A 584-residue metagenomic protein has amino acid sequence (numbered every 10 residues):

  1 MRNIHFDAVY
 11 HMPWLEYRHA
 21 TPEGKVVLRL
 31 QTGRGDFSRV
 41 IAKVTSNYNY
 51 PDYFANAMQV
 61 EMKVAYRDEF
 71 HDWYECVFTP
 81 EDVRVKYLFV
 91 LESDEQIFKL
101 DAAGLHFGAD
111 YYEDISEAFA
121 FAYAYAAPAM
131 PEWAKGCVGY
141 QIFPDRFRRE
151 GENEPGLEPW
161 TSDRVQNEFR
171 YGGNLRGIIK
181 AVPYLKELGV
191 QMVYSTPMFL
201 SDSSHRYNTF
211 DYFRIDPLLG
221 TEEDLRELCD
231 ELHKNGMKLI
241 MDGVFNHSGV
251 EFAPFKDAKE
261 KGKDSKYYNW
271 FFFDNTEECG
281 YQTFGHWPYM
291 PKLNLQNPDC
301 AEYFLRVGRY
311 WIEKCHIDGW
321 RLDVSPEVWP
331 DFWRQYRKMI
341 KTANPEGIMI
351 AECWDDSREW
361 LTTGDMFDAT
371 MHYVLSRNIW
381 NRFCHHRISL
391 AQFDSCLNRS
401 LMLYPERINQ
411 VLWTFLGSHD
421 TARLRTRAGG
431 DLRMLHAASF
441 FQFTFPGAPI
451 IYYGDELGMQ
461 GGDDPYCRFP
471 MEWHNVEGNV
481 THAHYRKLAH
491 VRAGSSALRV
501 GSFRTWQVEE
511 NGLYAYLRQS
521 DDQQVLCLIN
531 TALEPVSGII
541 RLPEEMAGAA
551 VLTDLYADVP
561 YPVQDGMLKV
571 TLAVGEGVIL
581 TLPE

Functional and structural regions predicted by a protein language model:
M1-K25, R29, N49-G139, R149-V165 (+1 more regions): The feature marks proteins involved in alpha-glucan
L15-Y17, V26-R29, W506-E545: Carbohydrate-binding surface patches
L30, I142, L185, S195 (+12 more regions): Conserved, mostly hydrophobic/aromatic
R34, Q564-E584: C-terminal beta-strand-rich structural cap/linker in extracellular carbohydrate-active enzymes
F37-N49, Y53, Y87, P535-A557: Beta-strand-rich binding/interaction modules
C137-G139, F143-Q191, M198-K314, Y336-N344 (+1 more regions): Substrate-binding/active-site clefts of carbohydrate-active enzymes
D145, T363-G364, D368, Q410-L432 (+1 more regions): Aromatic/acidic polysaccharide-binding cleft in carbohydrate-active enzymes
C229-M237, F252-K259, E313, D323-R407 (+6 more regions): Active-site-proximal helices and loops of the catalytic beta/alpha 8
